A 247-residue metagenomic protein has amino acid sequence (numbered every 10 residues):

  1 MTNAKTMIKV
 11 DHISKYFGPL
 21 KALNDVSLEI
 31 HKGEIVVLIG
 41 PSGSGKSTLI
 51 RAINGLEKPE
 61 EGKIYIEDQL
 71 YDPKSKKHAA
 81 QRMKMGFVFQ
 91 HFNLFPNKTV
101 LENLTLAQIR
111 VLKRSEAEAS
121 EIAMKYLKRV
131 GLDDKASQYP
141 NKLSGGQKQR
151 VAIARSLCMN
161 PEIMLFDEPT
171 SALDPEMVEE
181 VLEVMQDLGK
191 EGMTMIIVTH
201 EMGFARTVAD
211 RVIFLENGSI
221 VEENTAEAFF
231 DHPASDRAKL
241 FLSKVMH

Functional and structural regions predicted by a protein language model:
K5-A228: ABC family nucleotide-binding domain
E223, E227-H247: C-terminal boundary and immediately downstream tail of ABC-type ATPase nucleotide-binding domains
